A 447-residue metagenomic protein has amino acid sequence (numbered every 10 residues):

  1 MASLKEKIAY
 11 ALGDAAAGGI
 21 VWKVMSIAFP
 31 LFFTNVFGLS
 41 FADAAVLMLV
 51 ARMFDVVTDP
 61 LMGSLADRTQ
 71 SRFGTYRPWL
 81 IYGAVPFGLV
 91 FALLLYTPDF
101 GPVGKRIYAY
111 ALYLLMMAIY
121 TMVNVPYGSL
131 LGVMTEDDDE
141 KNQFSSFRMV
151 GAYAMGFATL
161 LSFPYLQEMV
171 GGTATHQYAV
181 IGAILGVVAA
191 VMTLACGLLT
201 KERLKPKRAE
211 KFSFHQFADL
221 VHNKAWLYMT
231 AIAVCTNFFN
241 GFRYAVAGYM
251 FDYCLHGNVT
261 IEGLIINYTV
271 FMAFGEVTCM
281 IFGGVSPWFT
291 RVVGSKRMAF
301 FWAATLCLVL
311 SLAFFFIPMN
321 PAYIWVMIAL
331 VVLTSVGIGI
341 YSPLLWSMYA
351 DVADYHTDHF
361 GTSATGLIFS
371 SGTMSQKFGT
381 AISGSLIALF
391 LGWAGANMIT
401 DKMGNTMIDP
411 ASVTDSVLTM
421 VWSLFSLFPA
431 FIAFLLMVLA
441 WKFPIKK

Functional and structural regions predicted by a protein language model:
M1-K447: Membrane-embedded alpha-helical bundles of multi-pass transporters/translocases, especially carrier/permease families
